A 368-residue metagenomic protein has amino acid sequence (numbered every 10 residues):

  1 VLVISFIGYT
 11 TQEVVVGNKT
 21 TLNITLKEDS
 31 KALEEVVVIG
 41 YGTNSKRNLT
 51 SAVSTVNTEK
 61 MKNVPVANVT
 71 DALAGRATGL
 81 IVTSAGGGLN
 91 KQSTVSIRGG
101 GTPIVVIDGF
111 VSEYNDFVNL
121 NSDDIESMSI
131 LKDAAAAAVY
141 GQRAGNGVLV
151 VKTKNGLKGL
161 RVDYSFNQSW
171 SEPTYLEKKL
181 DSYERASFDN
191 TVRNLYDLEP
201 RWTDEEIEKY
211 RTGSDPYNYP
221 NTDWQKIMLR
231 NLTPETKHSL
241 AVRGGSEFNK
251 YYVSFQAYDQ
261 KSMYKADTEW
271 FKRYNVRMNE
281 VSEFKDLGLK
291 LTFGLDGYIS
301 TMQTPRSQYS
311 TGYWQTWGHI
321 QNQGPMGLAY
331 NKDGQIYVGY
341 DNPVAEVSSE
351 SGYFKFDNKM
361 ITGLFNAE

Functional and structural regions predicted by a protein language model:
V1-M278, E283-T292, Y353-F356, T362: Short, small/polar-rich motifs associated with maturation and membrane association, primarily at protein termini
L176-E206, Y298-Y353: A surface-exposed, glycine/aromatic-enriched loop/edge motif typical of exported proteins
N366-A367: Structured, charged N-terminal subsegments at the starts of enzyme catalytic cores and at intra-chain domain/subunit
